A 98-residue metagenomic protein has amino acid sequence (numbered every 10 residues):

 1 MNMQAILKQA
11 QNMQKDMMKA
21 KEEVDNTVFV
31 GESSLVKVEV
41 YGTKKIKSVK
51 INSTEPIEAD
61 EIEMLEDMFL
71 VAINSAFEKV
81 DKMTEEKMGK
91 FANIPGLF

Functional and structural regions predicted by a protein language model:
M1-V30, K79-F98: Long amphipathic alpha-helical segments used for membrane anchoring, targeting, substrate engagement, or oligomerization
A10, K44, F69: Residue-level signature of catalytic and energy-coupling elements of molecular machines, predominantly ATP/GTP-dependent
F29-K50, I57: N-terminal intrinsically disordered, cationic/polar leader segments that include organellar targeting peptides
I57-E66: A short, polar/charged loop-to-alpha-helix boundary motif
M68, A72-V80: Stable alpha-helical structural segments in soluble proteins, enriched in small hydrophobic residues
